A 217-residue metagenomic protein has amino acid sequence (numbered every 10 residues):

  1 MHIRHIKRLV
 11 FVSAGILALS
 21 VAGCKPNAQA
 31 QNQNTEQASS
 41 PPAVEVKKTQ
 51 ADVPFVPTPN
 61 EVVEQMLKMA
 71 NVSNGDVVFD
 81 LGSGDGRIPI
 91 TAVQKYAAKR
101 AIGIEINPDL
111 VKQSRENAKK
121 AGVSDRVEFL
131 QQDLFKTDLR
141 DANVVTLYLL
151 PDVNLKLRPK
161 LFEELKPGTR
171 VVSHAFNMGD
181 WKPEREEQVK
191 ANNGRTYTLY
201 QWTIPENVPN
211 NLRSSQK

Functional and structural regions predicted by a protein language model:
I3-V10, C24-D76: S-adenosyl-L-methionine
V12-S20: Bacterial N-terminal signal peptides
G75-G84: Conserved class I S-adenosyl-L-methionine
G86-I90: Glycine-rich SAM-binding Motif I of class I
R100-E105: Conserved SAM-binding motif I beta-strand of class I
N107-D141: S-adenosyl-L-methionine
R140-K156: A short SAM/SAH-binding and catalytic strip from SAM-dependent methyltransferases
D152-K217: C-terminal substrate-binding/active-site "lid" region of AdoMet-derived donor-dependent transferases
